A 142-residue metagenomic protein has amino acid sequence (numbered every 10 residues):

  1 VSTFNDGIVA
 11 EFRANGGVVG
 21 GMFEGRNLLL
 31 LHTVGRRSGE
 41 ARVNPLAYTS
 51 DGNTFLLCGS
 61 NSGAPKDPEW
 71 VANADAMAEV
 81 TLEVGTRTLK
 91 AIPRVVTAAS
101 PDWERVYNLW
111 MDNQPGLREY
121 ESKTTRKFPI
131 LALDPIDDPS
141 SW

Functional and structural regions predicted by a protein language model:
V1-N27: Extreme N-terminal tail/first-helix region
V18-G20, S38, L117-E121: Short helix-to-loop capping/linker segments positioned immediately adjacent to catalytic or ligand/cofactor-binding
R26-S62: Short beta-strand segments
L28, K127-I130: Short hydrophobic/aromatic beta-strand or adjacent loop that forms the aromatic wall/cage of a ligand/substrate-binding
L31, L131-I136: Short beta-strand element of the conserved SAM-dependent methyltransferase core
N61-L117, E121-K127, P135-I136: Short, structured beta-strand-loop surface elements
I136-W142: Generic C-terminal helix-cap and adjacent flexible tail
